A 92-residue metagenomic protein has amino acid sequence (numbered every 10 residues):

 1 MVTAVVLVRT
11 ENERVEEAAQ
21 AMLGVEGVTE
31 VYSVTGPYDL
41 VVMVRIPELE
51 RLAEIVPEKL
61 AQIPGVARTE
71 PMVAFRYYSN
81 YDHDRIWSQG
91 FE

Functional and structural regions predicted by a protein language model:
M1-E92: A compositional/biophysical signature of low hydrophobicity enriched in polar/charged and small residues
